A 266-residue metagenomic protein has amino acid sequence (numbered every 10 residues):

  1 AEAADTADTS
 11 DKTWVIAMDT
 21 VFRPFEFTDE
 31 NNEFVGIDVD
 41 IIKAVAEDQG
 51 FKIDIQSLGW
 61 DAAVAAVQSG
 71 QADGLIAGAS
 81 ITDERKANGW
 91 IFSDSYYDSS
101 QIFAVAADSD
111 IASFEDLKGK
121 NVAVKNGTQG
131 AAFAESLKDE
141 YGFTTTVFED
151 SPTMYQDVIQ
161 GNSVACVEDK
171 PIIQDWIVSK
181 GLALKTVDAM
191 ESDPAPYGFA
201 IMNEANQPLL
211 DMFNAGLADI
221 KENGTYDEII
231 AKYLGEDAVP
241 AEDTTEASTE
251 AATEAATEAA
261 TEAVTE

Functional and structural regions predicted by a protein language model:
A1-F34, E47, D110-N121, Q207 (+1 more regions): Immediate post-signal peptide segment of exported/extracytoplasmic ligand-binding proteins
A7-A79, V147: Extracytoplasmic small-molecule ligand-binding "clamshell" domains of the periplasmic binding protein/Venus flytrap
T20, Y97-V105, Q174, V178-A215 (+1 more regions): Periplasmic-binding protein-like
T20-R23, F34-E47, A79, S99-Y155 (+3 more regions): Bilobed "Venus flytrap"/periplasmic-binding protein-like clamshell domains and structurally analogous long
V39-D48, D108-I111, N121, N126-Q129 (+1 more regions): Extended ligand-binding regions for polar small-molecule ligands
K43, K52-D116, L184-S192: Acidic, polar ligand-binding/catalytic clefts
F51-K52, Q68-A77, K120-A123, I159-I172 (+1 more regions): Alpha-to-beta junction loops
K52, Q129-T146, L184-A189, A215-T249: Ligand-binding clefts/hinges and TM-proximal coupling segments of bilobed small-molecule sensing domains
